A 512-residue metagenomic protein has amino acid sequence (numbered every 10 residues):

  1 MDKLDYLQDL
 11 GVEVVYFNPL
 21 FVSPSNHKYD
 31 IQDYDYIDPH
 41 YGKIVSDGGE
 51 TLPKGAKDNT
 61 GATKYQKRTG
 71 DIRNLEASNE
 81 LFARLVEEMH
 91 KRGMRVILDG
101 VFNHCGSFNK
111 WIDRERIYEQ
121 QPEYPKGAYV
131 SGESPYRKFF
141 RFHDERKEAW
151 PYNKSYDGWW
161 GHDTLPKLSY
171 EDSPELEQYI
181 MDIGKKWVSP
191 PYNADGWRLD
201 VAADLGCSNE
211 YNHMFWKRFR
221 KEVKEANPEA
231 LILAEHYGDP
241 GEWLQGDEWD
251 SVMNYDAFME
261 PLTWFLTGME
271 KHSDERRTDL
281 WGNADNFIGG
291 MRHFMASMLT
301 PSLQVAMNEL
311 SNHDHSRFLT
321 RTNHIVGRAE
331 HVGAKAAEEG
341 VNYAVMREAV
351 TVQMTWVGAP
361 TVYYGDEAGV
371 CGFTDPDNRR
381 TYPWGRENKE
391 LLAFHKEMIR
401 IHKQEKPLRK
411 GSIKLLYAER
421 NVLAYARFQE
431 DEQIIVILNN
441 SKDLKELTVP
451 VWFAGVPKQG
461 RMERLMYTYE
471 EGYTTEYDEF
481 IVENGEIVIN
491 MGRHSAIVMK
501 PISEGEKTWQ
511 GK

Functional and structural regions predicted by a protein language model:
M1-E13, L20-P191, F219, E225 (+2 more regions): Substrate-binding/active-site clefts of carbohydrate-active enzymes
M1-V14, V22, N342-Y343, T355-V362 (+1 more regions): Carbohydrate-interacting/catalytic domains
L7, F17, Y34, M89 (+10 more regions): Conserved, mostly hydrophobic/aromatic
Y16-H27, G100-N109, D200-G206, A234-P240 (+3 more regions): Short, solvent-exposed turn/loop segments enriched in Gly/Ser/Thr/Pro and often Arg
F21, D38-Y41, F102, D172 (+7 more regions): Short, flexible loop/turn elements at secondary-structure junctions
T51-R68, T320-E338: A solvent-exposed, charged loop/short amphipathic helix patch at secondary-structure junctions
V86, H90-M94, N103-H104, I112-Y124 (+9 more regions): Active-site-proximal helices and loops of the catalytic beta/alpha 8
Q245-D247, N308-A329, A334, V350-K389: Aromatic/acidic polysaccharide-binding cleft in carbohydrate-active enzymes
